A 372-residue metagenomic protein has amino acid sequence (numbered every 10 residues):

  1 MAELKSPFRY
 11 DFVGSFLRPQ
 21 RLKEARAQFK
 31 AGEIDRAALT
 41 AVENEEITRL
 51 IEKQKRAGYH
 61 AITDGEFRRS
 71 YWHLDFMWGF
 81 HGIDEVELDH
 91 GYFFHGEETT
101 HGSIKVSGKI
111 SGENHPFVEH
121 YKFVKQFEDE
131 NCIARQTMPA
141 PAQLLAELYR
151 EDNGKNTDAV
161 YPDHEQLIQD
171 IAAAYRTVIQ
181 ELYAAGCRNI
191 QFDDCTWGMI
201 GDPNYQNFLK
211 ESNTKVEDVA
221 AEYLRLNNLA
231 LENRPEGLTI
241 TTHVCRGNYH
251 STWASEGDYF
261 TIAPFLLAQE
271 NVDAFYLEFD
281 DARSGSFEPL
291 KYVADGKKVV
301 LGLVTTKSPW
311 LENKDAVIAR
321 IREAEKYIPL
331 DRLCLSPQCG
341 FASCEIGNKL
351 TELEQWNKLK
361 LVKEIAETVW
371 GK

Functional and structural regions predicted by a protein language model:
M1-K372: Domain-level signal for soluble alpha/beta catalytic cores
